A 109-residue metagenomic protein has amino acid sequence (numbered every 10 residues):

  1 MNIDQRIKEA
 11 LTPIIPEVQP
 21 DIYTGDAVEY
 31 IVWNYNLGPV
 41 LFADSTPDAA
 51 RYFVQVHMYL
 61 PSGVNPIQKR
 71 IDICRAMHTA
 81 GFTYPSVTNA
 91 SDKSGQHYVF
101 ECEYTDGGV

Functional and structural regions predicted by a protein language model:
M1-Q19, N34-V109: Charged, amphipathic alpha-helical segments and their flanking helix caps
Y23-T24: Eukaryotic trafficking/adaptor scaffold IDRs
A27-N34: Short, well-ordered secondary-structure micro-motifs within conserved domains or adaptor modules
